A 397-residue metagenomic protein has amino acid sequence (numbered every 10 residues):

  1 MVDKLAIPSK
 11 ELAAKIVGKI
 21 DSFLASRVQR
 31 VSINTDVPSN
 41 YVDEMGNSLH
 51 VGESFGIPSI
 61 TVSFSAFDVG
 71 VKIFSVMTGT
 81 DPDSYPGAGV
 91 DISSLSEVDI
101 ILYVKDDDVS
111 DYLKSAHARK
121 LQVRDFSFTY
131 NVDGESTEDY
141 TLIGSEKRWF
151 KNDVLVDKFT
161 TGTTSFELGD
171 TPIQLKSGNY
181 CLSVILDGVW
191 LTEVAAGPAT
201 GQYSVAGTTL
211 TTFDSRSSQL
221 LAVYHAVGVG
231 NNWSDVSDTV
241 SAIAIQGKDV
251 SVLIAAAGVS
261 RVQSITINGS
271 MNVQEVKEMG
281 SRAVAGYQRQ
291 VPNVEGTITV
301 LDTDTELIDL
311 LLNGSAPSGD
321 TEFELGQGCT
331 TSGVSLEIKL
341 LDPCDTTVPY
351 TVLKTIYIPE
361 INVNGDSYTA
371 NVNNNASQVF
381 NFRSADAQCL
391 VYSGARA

Functional and structural regions predicted by a protein language model:
M1-A397: Signature of extracytoplasmic/envelope-associated structural regions
